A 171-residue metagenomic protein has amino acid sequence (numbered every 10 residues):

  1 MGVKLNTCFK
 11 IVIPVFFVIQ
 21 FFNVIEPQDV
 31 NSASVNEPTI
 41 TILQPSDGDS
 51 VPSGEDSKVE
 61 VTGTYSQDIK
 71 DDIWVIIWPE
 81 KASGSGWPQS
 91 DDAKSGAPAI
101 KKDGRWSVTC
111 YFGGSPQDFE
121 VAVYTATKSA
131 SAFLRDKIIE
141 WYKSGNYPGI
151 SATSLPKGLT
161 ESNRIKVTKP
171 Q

Functional and structural regions predicted by a protein language model:
G2-V12: Bacterial N-terminal signal peptides that target proteins for export
V12-N23: Bacterial N-terminal signal peptides
S34-Q171: Ser/Thr-rich low-complexity repeats and stalk/linker segments
